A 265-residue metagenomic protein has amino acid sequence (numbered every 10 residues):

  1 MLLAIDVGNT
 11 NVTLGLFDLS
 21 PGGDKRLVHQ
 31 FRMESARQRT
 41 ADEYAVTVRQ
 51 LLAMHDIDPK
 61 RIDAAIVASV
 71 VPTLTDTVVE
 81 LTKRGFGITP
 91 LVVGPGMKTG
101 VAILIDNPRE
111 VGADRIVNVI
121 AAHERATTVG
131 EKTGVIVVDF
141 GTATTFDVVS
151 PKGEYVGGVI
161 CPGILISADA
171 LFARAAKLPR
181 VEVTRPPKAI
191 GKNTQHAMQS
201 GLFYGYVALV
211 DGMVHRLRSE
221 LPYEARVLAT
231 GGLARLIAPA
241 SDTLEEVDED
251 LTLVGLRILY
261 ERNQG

Functional and structural regions predicted by a protein language model:
L2-A4, S35, R39, S167-G265: ATP-binding/phosphotransfer module of carbohydrate and carboxylate kinases, centering on a glycine-rich
L2-D6, I66, V135-D139, L228: Short glycine-aspartate micro-motif
L2-Q50, G153-R180, T184-R185: Short glycine-rich, Thr/Ser-proximal phosphate-binding strand/loop in the N-terminal lobe of ATP-dependent enzymes
T10-T13, I116-V119, D139-D147: Short glycine/serine/threonine-rich phosphate/pyrophosphate-binding segments that cradle anionic phosphate groups
K25, V135-F172, R226, E245-T252 (+1 more regions): Glycine-rich phosphate-binding loop of actin/hexokinase-like ATP-binding domains
V48-A64, V214-E224: Phosphate/pyrophosphate-binding loops at sites that engage ATP/ADP/AMP, CoA/4′-phosphopantetheine, polyphosphate
H55-V111, S150-G158, G163-I164, K192-F203 (+3 more regions): Short beta-strand-loop/turn "lid" adjacent to the catalytic site in phosphate-handling enzymes
G100-V135, R257-G265: Conserved phosphate-binding catalytic cores of ATP/NTP-utilizing and phosphoryl-transfer enzymes
